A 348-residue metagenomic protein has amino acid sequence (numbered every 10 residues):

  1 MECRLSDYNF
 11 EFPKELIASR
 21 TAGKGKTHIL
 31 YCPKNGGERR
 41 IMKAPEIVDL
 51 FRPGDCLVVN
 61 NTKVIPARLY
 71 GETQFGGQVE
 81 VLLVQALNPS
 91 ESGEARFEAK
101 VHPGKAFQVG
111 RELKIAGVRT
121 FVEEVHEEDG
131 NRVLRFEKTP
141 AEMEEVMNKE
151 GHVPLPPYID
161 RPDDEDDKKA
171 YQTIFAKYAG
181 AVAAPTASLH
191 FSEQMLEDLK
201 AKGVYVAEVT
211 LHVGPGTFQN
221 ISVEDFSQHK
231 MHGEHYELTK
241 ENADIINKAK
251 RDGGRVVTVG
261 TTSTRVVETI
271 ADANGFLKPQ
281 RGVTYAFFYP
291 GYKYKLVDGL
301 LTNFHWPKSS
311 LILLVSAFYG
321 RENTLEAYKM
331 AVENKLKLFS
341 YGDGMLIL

Functional and structural regions predicted by a protein language model:
M1-L348: A cross-family signal for N-terminal binding/gating loops and helix N-caps that shape access to the active site
